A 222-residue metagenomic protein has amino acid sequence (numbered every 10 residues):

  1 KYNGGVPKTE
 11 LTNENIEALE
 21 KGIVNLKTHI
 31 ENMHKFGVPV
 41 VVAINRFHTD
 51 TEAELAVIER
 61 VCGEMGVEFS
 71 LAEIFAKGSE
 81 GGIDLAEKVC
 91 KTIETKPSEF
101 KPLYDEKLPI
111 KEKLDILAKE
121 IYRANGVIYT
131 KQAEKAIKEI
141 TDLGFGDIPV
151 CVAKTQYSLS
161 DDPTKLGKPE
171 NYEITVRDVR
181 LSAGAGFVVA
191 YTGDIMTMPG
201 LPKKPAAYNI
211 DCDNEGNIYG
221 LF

Functional and structural regions predicted by a protein language model:
K1-A18, V38: Gly-rich Lys/Arg/Thr-decorated short loops/hinges at beta-loop-alpha junctions or inter-strand turns that position
E10, K91-L103, T197-N214: A broadly tuned preference for mixed-charge, low-complexity surface segments
E10-E14, R60-G63, K88-K91, K168-E173 (+1 more regions): Short, low-complexity, polar/charged sequence segments that are solvent-exposed and flexible
N13-L19, T51, T130: Short, structured coil/loop segments at alpha-helix boundaries
E17-A18, M65-F69, E94-P97, I174-D178 (+1 more regions): Glycine-rich loops and low-complexity Gly/Arg-rich segments that provide flexible linkers or classic glycine-based
L19-L26, I30-P39, T51, N209 (+1 more regions): Metallocofactor- and cofactor-centric catalytic cores in central/energy metabolism, strongly enriched
H29, H34-G37, A43-I44, T49-T51 (+1 more regions): Hard-cation-handling environments
I128-D211, Y219-F222: Long, compositionally biased intrinsically disordered regions
